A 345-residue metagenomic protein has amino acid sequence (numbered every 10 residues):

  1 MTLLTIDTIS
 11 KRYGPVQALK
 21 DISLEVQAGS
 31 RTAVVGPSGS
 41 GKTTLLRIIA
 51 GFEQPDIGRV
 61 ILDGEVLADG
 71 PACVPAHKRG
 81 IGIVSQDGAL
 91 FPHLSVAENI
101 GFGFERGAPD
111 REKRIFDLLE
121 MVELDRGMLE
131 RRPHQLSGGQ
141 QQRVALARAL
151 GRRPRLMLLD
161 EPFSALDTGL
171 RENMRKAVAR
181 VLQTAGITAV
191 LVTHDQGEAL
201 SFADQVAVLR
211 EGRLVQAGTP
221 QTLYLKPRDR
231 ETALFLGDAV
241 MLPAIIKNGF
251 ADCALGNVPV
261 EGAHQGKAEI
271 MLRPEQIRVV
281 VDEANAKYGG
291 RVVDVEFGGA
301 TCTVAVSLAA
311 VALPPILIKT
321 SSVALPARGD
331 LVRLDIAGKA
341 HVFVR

Functional and structural regions predicted by a protein language model:
A50: Helix-to-loop junction immediately C-terminal to a conserved catalytic motif
E65-A68, D110-G127, R180-G186: Conserved ABC ATPase "signature" region
L67-G82, R106-P109, K113, L223 (+1 more regions): ABC ATPase NBD coupling module
R132-L136, Q140: Conserved ABC ATPase signature
R153: Conserved catalytic motifs of ABC-family nucleotide-binding domains
Q183, T193-G256: Internal alpha/beta loop-helix hairpins
A239-M241, F250-R345: Non-catalytic connector elements of ABC transporters
